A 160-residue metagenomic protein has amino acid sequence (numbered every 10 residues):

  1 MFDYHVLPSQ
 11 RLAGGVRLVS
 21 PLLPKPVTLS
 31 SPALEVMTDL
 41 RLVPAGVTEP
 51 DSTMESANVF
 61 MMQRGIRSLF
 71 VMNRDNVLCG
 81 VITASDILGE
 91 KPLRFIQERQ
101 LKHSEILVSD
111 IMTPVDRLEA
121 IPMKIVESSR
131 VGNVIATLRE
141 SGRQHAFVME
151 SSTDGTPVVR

Functional and structural regions predicted by a protein language model:
M1-R160: Tandem CBS (Cystathionine beta-synthase) repeat/Bateman regulatory domains
